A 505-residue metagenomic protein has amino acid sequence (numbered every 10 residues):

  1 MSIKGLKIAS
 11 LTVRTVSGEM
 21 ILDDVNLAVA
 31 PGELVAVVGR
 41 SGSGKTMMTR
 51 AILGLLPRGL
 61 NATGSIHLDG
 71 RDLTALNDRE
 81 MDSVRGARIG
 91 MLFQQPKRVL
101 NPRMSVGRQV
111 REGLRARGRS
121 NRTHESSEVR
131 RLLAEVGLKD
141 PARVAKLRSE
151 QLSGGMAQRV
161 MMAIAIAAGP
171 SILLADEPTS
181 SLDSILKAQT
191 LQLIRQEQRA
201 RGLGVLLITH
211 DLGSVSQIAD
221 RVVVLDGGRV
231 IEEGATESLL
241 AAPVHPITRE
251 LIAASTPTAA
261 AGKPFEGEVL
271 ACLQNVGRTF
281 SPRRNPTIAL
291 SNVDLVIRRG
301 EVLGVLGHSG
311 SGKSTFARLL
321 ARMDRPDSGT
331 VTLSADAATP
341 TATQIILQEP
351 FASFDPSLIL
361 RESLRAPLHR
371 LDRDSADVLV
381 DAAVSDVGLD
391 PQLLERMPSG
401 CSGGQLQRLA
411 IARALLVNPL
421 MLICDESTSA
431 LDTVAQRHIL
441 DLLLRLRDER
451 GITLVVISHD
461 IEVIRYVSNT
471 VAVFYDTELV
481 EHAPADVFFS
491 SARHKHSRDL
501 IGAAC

Functional and structural regions predicted by a protein language model:
V38-R40, L306-H308: The feature captures the beta-strand-to-loop junction immediately N-terminal to the Walker
N61-D72, G329-T341: Conserved ABC transporter NBD signature motif
G86, E150, A168, V417: Conserved signature/switch motifs of ABC ATPase nucleotide-binding domains
R148-L152, M156, M397-C401, Q405: Conserved ABC ATPase signature
E233-G234, L479-A483: ABC ATPase "signature
